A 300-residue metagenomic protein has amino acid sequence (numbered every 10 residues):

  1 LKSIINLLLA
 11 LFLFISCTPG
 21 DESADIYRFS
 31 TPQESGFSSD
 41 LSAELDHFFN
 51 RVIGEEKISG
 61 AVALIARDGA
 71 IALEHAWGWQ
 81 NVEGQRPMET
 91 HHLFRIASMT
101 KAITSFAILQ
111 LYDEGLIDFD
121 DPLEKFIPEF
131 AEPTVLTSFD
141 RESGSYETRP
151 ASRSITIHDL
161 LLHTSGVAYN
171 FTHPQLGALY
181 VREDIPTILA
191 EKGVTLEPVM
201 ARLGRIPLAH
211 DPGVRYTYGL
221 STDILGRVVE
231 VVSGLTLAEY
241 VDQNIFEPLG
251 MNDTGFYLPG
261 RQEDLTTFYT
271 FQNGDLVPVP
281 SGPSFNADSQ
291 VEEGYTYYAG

Functional and structural regions predicted by a protein language model:
K2-A10: Sec-dependent signal peptide recognition, specifically the positively charged N-region followed immediately by
I15-S16: C-terminal motif of bacterial Sec signal peptides marking the signal peptidase cleavage site
D21-R28: Short, low-complexity, disordered segments immediately C-terminal to signal peptides in bacterial exported proteins
I26, P133-G300: Short, surface-exposed loop or secondary-structure junction motifs that flank catalytic or metal-binding residues
S30-F94, L116-D118, V135-D140: Short, conserved catalytic-motif segment at the N-terminal edge
S35-S42, E55-S59, L93-T100, L116 (+6 more regions): Solvent-exposed, acidic/flexible segments
D46-N50, A63, G69, F94-L123 (+3 more regions): Active-site SXXK
